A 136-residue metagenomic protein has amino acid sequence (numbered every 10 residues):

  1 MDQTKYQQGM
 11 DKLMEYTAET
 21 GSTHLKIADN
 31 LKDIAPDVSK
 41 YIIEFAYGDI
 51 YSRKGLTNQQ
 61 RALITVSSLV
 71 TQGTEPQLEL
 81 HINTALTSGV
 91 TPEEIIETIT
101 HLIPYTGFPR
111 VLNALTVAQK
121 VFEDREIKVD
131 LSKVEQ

Functional and structural regions predicted by a protein language model:
M1-N58, N113-Q136: Acidic, glycine/proline-rich low-complexity segments that act as flexible tails and inter-domain linkers
F45-A46, I50, E94, T98-H101: Short, flexible domain-boundary/linker segments around small modular repeats
A46-R53, T71, N83-T87: Conserved interaction-surface patches within small, structured recognition/assembly domains
G55-L56, Q72-P76, G107-P109: Short helix-coil transition sites and intra-membrane helix breaks within transmembrane domains of multi-pass
N58, A62, E79: Glycine-rich phosphate-binding loop at the start of an alpha helix
R61-L69, I99: Short, structured motif recognition centered on aromatic/hydrophobic residues
V70, S88, H101-F108: A short structural micro-motif
T74-E94, V111-V121: Extended intrinsically disordered, low-complexity coil regions enriched in Ser, Thr, Gly, Ala and often Pro
